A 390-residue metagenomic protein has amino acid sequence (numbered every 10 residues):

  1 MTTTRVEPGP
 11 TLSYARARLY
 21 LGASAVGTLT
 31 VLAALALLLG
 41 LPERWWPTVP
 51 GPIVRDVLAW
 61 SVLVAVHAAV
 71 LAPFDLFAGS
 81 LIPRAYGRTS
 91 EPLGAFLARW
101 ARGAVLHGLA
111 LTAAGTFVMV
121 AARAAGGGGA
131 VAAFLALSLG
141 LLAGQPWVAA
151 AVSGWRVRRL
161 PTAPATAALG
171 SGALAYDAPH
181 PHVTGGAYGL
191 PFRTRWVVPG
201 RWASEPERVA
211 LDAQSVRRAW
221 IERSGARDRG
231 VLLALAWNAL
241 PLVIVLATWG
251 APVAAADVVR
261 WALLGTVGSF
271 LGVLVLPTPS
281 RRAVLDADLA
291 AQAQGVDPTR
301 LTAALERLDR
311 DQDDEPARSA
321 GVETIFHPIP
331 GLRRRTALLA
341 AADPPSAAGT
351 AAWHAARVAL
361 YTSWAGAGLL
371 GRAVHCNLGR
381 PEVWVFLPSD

Functional and structural regions predicted by a protein language model:
M1-P252, V275-A367, R380-D390: Polar-ligand-bearing catalytic/cofactor-coordination segments of membrane-embedded or membrane-tethered inner-membrane
V243-A247, V253-V267: Loop-to-helix entry and N-terminal half of a specific, functionally important transmembrane alpha helix in multi-pass
G265-T278: Hydrophobic alpha-helical transmembrane segments of polytopic membrane proteins
